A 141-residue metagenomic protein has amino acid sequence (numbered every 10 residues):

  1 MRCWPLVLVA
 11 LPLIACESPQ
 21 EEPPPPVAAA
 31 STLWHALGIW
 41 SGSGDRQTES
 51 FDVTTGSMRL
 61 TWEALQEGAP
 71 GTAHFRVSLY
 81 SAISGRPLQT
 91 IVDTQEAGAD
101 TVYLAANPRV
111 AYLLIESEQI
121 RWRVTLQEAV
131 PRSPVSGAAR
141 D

Functional and structural regions predicted by a protein language model:
M1-C3: Positively charged n-region of N-terminal signal peptides that target proteins for export
P12-A15: C-terminal motif of bacterial Sec signal peptides marking the signal peptidase cleavage site
E17-D141: Acidic, Ser/Thr/Pro
